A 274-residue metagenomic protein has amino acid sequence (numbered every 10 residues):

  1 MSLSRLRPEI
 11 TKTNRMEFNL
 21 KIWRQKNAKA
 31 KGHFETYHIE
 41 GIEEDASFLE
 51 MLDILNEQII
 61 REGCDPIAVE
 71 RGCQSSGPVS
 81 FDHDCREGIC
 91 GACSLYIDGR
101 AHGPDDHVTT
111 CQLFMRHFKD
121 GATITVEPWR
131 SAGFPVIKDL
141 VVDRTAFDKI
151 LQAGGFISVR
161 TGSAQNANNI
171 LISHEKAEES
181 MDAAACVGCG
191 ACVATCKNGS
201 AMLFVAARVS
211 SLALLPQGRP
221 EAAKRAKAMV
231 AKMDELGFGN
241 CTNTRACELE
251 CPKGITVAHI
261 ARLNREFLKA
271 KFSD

Functional and structural regions predicted by a protein language model:
R5-R15: Short, Lys/Arg-enriched N-terminal segments with co-localized hydrophobic residues within the first ~10-30 amino acids
R15-Y37: Eukaryote-biased recognition of intrinsically disordered, low-complexity regulatory segments
W23, E40, I97-G99: Short strand-turn-strand beta-turns centered on an Asx-Gly dipeptide
E35-A46: Short, contiguous acidic and Ser/Thr-rich linear segments
A46-C73, A122-D274: Ferredoxin-type iron-sulfur electron-transfer modules in oxidoreductases and energy-metabolism complexes
I97-G121, V126: Glycine-rich phosphate/adenylate-binding loop and adjacent beta-alpha elements of nucleotide- or dinucleotide-binding
